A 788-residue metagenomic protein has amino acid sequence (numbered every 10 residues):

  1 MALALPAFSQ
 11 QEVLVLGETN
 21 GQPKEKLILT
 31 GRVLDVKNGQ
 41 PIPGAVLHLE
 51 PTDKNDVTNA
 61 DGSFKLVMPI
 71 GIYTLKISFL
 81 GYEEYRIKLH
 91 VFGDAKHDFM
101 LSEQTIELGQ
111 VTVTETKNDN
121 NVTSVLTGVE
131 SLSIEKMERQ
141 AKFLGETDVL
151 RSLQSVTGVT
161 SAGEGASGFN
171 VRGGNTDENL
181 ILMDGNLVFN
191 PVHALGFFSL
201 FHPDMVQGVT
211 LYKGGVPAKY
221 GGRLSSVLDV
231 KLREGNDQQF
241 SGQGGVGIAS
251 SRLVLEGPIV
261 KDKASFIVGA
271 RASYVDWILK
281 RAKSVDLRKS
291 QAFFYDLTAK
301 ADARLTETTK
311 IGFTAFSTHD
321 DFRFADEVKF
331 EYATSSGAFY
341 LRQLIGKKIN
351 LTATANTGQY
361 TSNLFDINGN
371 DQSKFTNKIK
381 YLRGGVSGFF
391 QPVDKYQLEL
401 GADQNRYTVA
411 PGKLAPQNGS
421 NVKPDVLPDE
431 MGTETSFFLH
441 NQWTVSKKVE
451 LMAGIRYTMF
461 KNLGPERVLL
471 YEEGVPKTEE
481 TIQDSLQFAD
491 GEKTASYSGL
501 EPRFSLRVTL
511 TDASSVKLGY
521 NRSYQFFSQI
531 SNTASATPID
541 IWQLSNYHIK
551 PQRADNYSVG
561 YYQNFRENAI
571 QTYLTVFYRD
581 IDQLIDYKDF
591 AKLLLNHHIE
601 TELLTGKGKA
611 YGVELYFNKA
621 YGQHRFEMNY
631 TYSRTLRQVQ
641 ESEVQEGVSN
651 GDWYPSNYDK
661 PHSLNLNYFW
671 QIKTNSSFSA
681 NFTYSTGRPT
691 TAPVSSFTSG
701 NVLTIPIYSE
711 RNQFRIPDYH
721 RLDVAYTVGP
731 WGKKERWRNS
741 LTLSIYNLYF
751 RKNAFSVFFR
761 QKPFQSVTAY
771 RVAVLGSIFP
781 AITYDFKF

Functional and structural regions predicted by a protein language model:
Q11-Q22, R32-L34, Q40, A45-E50 (+5 more regions): Short, acidic, small-residue-rich periplasmic hinge/interaction motif at the N-terminus of Gram-negative outer-membrane
T52-S63: Short, acidic Ser/Thr/Gly-rich low-complexity loop/linker segments typical of extracellular and cell-surface proteins
E83, A95, K117-D177, L182-V216 (+1 more regions): Periplasmic N-terminal accessory/gating domains of Gram-negative outer-membrane beta-barrel systems
D302-H319, E331-T478, I570-Y578, G612 (+2 more regions): Face-selective signature of the C-terminal outer-membrane beta-barrel domain
T361-S362, T408-G419, K461-D484, V508 (+5 more regions): Surface-exposed extracellular loop regions of Gram-negative outer-membrane beta-barrel proteins, predominantly
Y381-G385, V426, E430, E434-S436 (+5 more regions): Outer membrane beta-barrel strand-and-loop segments of large Gram-negative receptors, especially TonB-dependent
Y524, I581-D582, N675, Y684-V702 (+2 more regions): C-terminal beta-signal and adjacent terminal beta-strands/loops of Gram-negative outer-membrane beta-barrel proteins
F577-D580, I599-V694, D785: Gram-negative outer-membrane beta-barrel transporters
